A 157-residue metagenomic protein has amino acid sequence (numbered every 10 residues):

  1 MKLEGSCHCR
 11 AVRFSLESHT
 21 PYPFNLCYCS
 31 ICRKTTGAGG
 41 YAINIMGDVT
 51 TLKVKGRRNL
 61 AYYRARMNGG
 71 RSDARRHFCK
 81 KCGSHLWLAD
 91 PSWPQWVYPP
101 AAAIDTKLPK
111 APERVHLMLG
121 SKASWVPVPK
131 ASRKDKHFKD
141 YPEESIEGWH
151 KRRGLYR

Functional and structural regions predicted by a protein language model:
M1-S6, A11-R157: A short Gly-Trp-Pro
